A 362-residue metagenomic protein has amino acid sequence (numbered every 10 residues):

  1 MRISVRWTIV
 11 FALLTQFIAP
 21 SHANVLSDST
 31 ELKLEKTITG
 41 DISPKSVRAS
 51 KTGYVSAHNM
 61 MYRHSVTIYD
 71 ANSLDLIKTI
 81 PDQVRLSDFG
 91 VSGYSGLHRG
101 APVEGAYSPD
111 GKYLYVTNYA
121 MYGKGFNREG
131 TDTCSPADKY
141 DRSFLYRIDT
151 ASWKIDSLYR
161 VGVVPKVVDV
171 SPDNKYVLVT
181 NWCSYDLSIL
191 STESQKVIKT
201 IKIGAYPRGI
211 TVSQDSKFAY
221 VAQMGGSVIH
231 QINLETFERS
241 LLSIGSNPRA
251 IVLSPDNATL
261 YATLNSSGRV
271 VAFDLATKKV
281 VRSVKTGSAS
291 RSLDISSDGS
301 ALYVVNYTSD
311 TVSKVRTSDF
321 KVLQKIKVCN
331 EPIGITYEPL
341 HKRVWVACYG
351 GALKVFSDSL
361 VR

Functional and structural regions predicted by a protein language model:
M1-T8: Bacterial N-terminal signal peptides that target proteins for export
T8-Q16: Bacterial N-terminal signal peptides
Q16, P20-R362: Predominantly soluble domains enriched in secretory-pathway, periplasmic, or organellar proteins
